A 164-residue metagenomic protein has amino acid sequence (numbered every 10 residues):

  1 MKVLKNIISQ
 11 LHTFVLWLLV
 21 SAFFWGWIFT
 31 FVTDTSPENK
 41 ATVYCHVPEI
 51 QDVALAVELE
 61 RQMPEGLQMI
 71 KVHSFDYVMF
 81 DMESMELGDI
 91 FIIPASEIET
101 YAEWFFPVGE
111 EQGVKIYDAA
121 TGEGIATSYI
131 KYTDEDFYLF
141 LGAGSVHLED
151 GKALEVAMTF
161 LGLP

Functional and structural regions predicted by a protein language model:
M1-I92: Conserved N-terminal structural module of periplasmic/extracytoplasmic solute-binding proteins
T13, T30-T35, T42, T100 (+4 more regions): Residue-identity detector for threonine
P48-Q51, S96-T100, S145-H147: Solvent-exposed loop/turn segments at secondary-structure junctions within structured extracellular/periplasmic domains
R61-E65, E110-E111, T159-L161: Short, low-complexity, polar/charged sequence segments that are solvent-exposed and flexible
Y77-A120: Extracytoplasmic "Venus flytrap"/periplasmic binding protein-like
F105-H147: A structural signal for short loop-to-beta-strand junctions that line the ligand-binding cleft of periplasmic/secreted
D150-P164: Surface-exposed amphipathic alpha-helical segments
